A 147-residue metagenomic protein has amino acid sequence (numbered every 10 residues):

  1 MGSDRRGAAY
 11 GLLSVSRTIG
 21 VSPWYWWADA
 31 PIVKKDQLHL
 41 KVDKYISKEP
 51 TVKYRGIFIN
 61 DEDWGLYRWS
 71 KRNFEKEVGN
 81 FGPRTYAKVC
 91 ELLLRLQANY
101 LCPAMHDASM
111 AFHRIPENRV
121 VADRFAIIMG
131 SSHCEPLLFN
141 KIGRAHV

Functional and structural regions predicted by a protein language model:
M1-R144: Feature activates predominantly on carbohydrate-active enzymes
